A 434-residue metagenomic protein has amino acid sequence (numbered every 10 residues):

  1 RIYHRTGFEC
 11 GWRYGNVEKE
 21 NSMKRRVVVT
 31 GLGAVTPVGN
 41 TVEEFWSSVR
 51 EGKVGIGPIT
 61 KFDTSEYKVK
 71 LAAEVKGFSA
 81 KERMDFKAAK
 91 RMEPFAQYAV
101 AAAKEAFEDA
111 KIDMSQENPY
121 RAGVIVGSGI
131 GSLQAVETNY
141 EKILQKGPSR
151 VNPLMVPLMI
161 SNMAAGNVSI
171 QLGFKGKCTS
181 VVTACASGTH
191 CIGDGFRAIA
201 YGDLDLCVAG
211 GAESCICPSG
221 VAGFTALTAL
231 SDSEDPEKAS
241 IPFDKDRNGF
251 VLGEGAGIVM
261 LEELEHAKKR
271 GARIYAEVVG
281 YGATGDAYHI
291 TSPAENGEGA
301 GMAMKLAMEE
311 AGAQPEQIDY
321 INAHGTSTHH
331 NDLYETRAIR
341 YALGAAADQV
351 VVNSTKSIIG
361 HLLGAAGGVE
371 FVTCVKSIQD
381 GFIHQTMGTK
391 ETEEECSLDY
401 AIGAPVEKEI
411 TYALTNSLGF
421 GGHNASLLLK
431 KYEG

Functional and structural regions predicted by a protein language model:
E18-A88, A110, E265-E277, V372-T386 (+1 more regions): ACP-dependent fatty acid/polyketide chain-elongation machinery
R26-T30, G57, D235-A311, Y320 (+1 more regions): Condensing-enzyme catalytic core mediating Claisen C-C bond formation in acyl metabolism
V29, F45-W46, R50-T183, A212-V221 (+1 more regions): Conserved beta-ketoacyl condensing-enzyme motif
E43-S48, Q134-P148, A198-Y201, V221-E234 (+3 more regions): A glycine- and small-aliphatic-rich helix-loop capping segment at beta-alpha/alpha-beta transitions that lines
A99-I112, S161-A165, S169-E213, V251-A272 (+2 more regions): Active-site-proximal alpha-helical scaffold in enzymes
Q145-N152, H190-G193, R197, E213-K269 (+2 more regions): Glycine-/small-residue-rich "gating" segment that lines the acyl/pantetheine channel and substrate pocket
D203-N248, Y281-E295, G325-D332, Q349-D399: Acyl-CoA/ACP chain-elongation machinery
